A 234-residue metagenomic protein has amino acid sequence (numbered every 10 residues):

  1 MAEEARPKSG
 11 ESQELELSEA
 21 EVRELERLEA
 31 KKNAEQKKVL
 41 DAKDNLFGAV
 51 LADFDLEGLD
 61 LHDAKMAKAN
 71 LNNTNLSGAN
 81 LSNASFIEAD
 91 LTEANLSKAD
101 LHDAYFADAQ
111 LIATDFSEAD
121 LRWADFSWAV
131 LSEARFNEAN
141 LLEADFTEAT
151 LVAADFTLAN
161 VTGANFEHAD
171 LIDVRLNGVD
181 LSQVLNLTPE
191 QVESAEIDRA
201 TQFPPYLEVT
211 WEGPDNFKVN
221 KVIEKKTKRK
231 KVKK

Functional and structural regions predicted by a protein language model:
A2-K234: Tandem repeat scaffolds
